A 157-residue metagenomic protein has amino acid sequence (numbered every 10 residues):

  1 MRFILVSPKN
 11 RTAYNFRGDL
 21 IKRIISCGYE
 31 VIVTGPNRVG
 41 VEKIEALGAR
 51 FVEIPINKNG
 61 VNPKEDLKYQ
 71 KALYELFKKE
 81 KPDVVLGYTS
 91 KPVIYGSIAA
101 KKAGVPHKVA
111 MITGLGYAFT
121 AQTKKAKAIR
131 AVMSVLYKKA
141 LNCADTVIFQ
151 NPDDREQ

Functional and structural regions predicted by a protein language model:
R2-K64, Q157: N-terminal strand-loop element at the rim of the active site of nucleotide-sugar-dependent glycosyltransferases
P8-A13, N57-V61, A103-K127, D145-T146: A short, histidine- and acid-enriched strand-loop-helix "catalytic/donor-clamping" loop that lines the nucleotide-sugar
K9, N37, T89-K91, N151-D153: Helix N-cap/beta->alpha junction signal
K22-C27, K71-Y74, A128-T146: Membrane-proximal helix-turn-helix segments that form the acceptor-binding/catalytic region of lipid-linked
V39-E42, N142-Q157: A short, active-site helix/loop in glycosyltransferases that binds the activated sugar's phosphate group
P63-E75: Glycine-rich, highly charged phosphate/nucleotide-binding loops
L76-D83: Glycine-rich phosphate-binding loop signature in dinucleotide/nucleotide-binding domains
G87-V93, I112: Short His-centered aromatic/hydrophobic patch
